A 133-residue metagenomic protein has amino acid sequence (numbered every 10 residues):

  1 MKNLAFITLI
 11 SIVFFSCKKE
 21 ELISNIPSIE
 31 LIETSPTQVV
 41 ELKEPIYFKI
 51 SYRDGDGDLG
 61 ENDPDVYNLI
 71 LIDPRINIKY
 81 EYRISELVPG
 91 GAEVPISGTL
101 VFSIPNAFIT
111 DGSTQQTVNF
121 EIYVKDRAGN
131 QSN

Functional and structural regions predicted by a protein language model:
M1-K2, E44: Structural motif marking the loop-to-transmembrane transition
K2-T8: Sec-dependent signal peptide recognition, specifically the positively charged N-region followed immediately by
T8, S24-N25: A periodicity- and composition-biased signal for non-globular, repetitive helical segments
L9-I10, I122: Exposed boundary/loop context
V13-S16: C-terminal motif of bacterial Sec signal peptides marking the signal peptidase cleavage site
K18-E21: Bacterial signal peptide processing site
N25-N133: First exposed extracellular module after export/assembly in secreted or surface-exposed proteins
